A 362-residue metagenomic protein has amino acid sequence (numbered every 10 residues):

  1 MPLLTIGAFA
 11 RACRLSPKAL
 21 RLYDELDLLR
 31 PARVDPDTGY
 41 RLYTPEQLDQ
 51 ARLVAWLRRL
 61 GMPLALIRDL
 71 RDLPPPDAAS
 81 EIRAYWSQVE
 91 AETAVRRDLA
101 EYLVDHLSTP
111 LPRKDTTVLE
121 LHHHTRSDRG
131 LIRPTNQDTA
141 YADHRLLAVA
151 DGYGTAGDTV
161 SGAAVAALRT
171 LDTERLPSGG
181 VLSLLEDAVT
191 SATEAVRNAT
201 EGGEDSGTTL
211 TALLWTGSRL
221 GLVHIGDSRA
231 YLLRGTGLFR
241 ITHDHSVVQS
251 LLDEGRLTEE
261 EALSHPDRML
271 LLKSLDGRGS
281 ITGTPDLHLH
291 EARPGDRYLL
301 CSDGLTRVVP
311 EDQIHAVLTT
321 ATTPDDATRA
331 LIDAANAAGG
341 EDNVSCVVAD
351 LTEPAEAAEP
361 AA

Functional and structural regions predicted by a protein language model:
P2-T5, R11-L15, E25-Y40, P45-R52 (+4 more regions): PP2C/PPM-type serine/threonine phosphatase catalytic domain
K18: Key DNA-contact positions within bacterial/archaeal DNA-binding proteins
G61: Conserved G/P- and acidic residue-centered "switch" motifs that form tight phosphate/ATP-binding loops in soluble
